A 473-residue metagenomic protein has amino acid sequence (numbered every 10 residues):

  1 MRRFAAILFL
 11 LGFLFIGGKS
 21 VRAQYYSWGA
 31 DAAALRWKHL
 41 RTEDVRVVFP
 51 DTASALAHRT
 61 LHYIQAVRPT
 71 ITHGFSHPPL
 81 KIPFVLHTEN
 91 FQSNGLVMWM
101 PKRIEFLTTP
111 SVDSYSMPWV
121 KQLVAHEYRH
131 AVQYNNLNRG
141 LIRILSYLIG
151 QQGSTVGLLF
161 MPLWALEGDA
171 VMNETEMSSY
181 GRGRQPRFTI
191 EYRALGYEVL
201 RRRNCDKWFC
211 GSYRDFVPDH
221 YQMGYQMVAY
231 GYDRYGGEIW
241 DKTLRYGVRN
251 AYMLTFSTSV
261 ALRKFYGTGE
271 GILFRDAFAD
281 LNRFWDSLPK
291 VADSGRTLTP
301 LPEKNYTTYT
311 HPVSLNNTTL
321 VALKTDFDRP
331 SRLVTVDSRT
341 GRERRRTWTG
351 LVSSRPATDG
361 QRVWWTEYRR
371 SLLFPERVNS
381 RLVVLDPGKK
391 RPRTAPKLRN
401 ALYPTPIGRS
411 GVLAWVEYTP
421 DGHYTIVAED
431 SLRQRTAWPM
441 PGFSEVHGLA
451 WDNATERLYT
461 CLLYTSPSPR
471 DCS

Functional and structural regions predicted by a protein language model:
L8-F15: Bacterial N-terminal signal peptides
A23-V156, P162: Juxtacatalytic substrate-recognition/specificity segment
S27-A32, P101, P118-L123, A131 (+5 more regions): Acidic/His/Gly-enriched intrinsically disordered linker/tail segments that often contain short helix/coil "MoRF-like"
W28-D31, R36-H39, D215-P218, T243-Q361 (+1 more regions): Beta/coil-rich, acidic/histidine-enriched accessory regions frequently appended to metallopeptidases
N94, L107, K121-Q122, M161-L163 (+5 more regions): Conserved beta-propeller blade repeats
D326-P330, L373-N379, T419-Y424: Short, solvent-exposed loop/turn segments at conserved positions within beta-propeller repeat blades
D337-T340, D386-K389, D430-R433: Short loop/turn segments that connect beta-strands within beta-propeller blades
Y464-S473: Single conserved hydrophobic/aromatic residue that forms the stacking wall/gate of nucleotide- or nucleobase-binding
